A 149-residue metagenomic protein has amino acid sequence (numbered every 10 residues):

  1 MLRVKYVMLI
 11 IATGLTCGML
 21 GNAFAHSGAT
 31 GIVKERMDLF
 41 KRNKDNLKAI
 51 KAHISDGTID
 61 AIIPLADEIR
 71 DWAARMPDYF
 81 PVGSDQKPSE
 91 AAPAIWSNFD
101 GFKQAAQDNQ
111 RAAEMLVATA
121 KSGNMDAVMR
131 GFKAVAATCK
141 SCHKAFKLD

Functional and structural regions predicted by a protein language model:
M1-I10: Bacterial N-terminal signal peptides that target proteins for export
L9-G18: Bacterial N-terminal signal peptides
M19, K133-A136: Processing junctions and N-termini across compartments
M19-S27: Sec/Tat signal peptide C-region and signal peptidase I cleavage site
H26-A134: Extracytoplasmic c-type cytochrome modules immediately beyond a signal peptide or single-pass transmembrane anchor
G123, F146-D149: Inter-heme linker and motif-flanking segments adjacent to c-type heme-binding CXXCH motifs in c-type cytochromes
V135-K147: The canonical Cys-X-X-Cys-His
